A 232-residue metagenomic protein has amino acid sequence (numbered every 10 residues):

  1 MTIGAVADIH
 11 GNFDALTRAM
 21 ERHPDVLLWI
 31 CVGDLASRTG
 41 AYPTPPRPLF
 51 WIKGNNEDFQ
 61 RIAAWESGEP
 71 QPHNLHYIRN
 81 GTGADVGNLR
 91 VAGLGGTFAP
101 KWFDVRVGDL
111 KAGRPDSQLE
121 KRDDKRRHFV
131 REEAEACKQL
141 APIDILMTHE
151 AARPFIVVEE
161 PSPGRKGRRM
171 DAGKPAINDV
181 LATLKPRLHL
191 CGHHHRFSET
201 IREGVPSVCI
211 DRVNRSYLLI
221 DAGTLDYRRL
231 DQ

Functional and structural regions predicted by a protein language model:
T2, V6-V86, I210: Core catalytic region of metal-dependent phosphoesterases/phosphodiesterases, especially metallo-beta-lactamase-like
T2-H10, N88-T97, D144-H149, P206-D211: Active-site-proximal beta-strand elements of phosphoester/diester hydrolases
H10, L35-A36, N55-E57, G83 (+4 more regions): Catalytic metal-binding/acid-base residues of hydrolase active sites
R38-G40, F59-R61, V86-G87, A99-F103 (+3 more regions): Short catalytic/ligand-binding loop motif for oxyanion handling, primarily in non-cytosolic enzymes, centered on
P45-L49, L184-R187, V205-P206: A short helix->loop->beta-strand "cap" motif at the edges of active sites that frequently abuts
A64, A84-G87, N178-T183, H195-Q232: Binuclear metal-dependent phosphoesterase catalytic core
L89-R169: Active-site-proximal loop/helix segment associated with metal-binding centers of metalloenzymes
I143-A152, I177-C191: Proline-aspartate-enriched helix->loop->beta-strand connector
